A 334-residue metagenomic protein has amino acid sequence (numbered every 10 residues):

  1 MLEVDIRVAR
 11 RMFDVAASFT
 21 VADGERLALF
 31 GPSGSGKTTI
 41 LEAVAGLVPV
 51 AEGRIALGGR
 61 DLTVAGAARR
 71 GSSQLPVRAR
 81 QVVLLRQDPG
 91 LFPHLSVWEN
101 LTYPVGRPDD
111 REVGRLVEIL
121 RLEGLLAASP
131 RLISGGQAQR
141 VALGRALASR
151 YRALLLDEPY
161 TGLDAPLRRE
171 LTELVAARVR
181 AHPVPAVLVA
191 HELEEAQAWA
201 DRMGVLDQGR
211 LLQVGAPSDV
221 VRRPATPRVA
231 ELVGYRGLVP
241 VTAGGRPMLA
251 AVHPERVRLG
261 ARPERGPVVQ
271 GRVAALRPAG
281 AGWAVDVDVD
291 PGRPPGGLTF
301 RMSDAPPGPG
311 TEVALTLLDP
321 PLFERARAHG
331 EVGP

Functional and structural regions predicted by a protein language model:
E3-T38, A43-P49, I55, R60 (+1 more regions): Non-catalytic connector elements of ABC transporters
R60-A65, D110-L125, A177: Conserved ABC ATPase "signature" region
L62-V83, R107, V220, P224: ABC ATPase NBD coupling module
S129-I133, Q137-Q139: Conserved ABC ATPase signature
A148-R152: A short, proline-enriched helix->beta-strand linker immediately N-terminal to the Walker B motif in ABC-type P-loop
L154-E158: Catalytic Walker B motif of ABC-type/P-loop ATPase nucleotide-binding domains
